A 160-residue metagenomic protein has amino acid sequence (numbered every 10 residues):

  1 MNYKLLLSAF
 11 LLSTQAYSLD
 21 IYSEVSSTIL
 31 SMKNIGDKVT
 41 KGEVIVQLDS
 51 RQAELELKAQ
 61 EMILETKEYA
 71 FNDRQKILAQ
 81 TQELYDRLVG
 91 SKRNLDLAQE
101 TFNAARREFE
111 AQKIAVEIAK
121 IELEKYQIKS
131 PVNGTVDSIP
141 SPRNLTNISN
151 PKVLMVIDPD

Functional and structural regions predicted by a protein language model:
M1-A9: Sec-dependent signal peptide recognition, specifically the positively charged N-region followed immediately by
A9-S18: Hydrophobic h-region of N-terminal signal peptides that target proteins for export in Gram-negative bacteria
Y17-I29, I114-P131, V156-I157: Short beta-strand-turn/beta-hairpin segments enriched in glycine/proline and small hydrophobics that form edge-strand
L30, K38-V44, K129-D160: Surface-exposed patches in structured soluble domains
V46-L64: Short, charge/polar-rich alpha-helical segments
M62, Y69, E100, A104-S130: Extended amphipathic alpha-helical segments
E65-R106: Alpha-helical hairpins and coiled-coil heptad-repeat segments
Q75, Q82, L88-V89, K113 (+3 more regions): Coiled-coil heptad-register positions
